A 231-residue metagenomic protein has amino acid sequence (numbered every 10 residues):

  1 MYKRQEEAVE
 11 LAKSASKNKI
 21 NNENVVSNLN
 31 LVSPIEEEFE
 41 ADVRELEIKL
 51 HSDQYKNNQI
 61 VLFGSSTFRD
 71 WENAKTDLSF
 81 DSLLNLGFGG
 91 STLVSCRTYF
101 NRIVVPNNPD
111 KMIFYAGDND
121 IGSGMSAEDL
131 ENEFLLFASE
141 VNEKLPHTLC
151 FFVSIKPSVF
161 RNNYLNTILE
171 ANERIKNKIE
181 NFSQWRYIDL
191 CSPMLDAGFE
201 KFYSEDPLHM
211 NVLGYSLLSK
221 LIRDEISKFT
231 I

Functional and structural regions predicted by a protein language model:
M1-Q5: Conserved small/polar residues in nucleotide/adenosyl-binding loops
E7-V43, N181, L221-I231: Conserved catalytic region of serine esterases and O-acyltransferases that act on ester linkages in lipids
N30-L136, V159-L169: Conserved SGNH/GDSL esterase-like catalytic core that processes O-acyl groups on lipids and polysaccharides
N57, F80-S82, H147, Q184-Y187: A generic structural signal for alpha->beta connector loops
F63-G64, V153, I188: Active-site flanking residues adjacent to catalytic metal/cofactor-binding acidic residues
Y115, V153-S154: Alpha/beta-hydrolase-fold catalytic nucleophile elbow
E131-V153, E170, R174-W185: Charged, glycine-enriched surface loops/patches that mediate electrostatic binding to polyanionic ligands
V159-I231: Catalytic His-Asp segment of secreted/periplasmic serine-dependent ester chemistry enzymes
